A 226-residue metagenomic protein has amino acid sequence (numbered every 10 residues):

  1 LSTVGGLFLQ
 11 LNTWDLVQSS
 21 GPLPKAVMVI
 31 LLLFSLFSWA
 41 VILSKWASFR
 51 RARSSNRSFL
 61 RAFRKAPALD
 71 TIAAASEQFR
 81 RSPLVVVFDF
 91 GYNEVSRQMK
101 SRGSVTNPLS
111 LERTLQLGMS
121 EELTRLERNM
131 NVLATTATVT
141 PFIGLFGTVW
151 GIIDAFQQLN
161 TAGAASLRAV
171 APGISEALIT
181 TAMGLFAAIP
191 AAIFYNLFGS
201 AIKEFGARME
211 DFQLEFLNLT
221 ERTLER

Functional and structural regions predicted by a protein language model:
S2-R61: Hydrophobic membrane-targeting segments
Q18, P22, M28, R128-N131 (+3 more regions): Internal alpha-helical transmembrane segments of multi-pass membrane proteins, especially GPCRs
G21, W39, I72, F88 (+3 more regions): Residue-level signature of catalytic and energy-coupling elements of molecular machines, predominantly ATP/GTP-dependent
V27-I30, F34-F37, T140-I143, G147-W150 (+1 more regions): Residue-level signal for the membrane-embedded core of alpha-helical transmembrane segments, especially mid-helix
L31-F34, A192, N196: Alpha-helical transmembrane segments of multi-pass membrane proteins
R53-S166, I193-R226: Predominantly long cytosolic amphipathic alpha-helical stalk/bundle segments
G163, R168-A177: Hydrophobic alpha-helical transmembrane segments and adjacent short intramembrane/lumenal linkers of inner/organellar
A177-I193: Hydrophobic alpha-helical transmembrane segments of polytopic membrane proteins
